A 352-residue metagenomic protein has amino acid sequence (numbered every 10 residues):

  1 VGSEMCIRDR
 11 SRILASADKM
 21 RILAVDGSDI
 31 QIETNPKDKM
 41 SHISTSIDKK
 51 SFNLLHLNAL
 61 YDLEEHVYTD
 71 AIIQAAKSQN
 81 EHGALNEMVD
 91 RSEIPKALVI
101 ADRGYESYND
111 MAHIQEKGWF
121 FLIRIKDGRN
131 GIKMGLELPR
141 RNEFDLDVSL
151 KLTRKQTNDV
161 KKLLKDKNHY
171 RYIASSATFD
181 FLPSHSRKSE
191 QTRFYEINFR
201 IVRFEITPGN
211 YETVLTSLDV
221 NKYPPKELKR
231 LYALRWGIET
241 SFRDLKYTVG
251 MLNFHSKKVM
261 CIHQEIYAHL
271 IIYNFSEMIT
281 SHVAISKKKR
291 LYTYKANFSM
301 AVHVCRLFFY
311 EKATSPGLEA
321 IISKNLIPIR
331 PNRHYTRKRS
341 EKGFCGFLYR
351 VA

Functional and structural regions predicted by a protein language model:
S3, D9, L14-R21, V25-D38 (+1 more regions): Single, function-defining residue in the core of a domain
I43: Extracytosolic and intramembrane catalytic regions of membrane-associated proteins in envelope/secretory systems
